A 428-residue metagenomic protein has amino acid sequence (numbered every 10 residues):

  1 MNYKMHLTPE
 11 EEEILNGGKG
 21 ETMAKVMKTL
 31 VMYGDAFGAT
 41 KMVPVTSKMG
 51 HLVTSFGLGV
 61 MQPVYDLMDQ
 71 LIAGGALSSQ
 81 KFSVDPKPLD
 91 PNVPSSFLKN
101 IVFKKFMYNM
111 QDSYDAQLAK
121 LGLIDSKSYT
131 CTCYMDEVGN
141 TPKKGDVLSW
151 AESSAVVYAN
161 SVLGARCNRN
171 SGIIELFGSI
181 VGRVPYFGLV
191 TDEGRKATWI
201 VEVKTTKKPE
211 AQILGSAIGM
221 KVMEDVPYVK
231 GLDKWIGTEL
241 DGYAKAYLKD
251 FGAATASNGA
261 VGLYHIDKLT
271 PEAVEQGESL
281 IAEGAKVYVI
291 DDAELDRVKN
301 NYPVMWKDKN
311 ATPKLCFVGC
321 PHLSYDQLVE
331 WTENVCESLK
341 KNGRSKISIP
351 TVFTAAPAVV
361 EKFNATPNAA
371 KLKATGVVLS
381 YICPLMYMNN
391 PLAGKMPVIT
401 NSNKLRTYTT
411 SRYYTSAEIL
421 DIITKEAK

Functional and structural regions predicted by a protein language model:
M1-K428: Non-transmembrane, aqueous-exposed alpha-helical and coiled segments at domain scale
